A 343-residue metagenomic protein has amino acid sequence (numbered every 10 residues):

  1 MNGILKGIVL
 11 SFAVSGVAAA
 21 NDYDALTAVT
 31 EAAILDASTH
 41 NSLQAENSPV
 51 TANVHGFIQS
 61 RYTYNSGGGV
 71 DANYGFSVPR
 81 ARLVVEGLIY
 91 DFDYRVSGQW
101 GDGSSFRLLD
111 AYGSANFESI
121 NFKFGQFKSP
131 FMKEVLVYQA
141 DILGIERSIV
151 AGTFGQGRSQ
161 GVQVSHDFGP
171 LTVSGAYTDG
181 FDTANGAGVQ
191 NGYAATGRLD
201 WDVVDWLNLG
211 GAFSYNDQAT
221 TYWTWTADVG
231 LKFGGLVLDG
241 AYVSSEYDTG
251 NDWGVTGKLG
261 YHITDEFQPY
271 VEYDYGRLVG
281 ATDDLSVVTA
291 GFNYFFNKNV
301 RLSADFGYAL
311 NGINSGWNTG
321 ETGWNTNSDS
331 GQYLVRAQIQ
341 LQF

Functional and structural regions predicted by a protein language model:
N2-F57, Q338, F343: N-terminal periplasmic/intermembrane-space "pro-region" immediately following the signal or transit peptide
T39-D182, V189-N208, K258-Y261, Q268-Y270: Outer membrane beta-barrel
R61-G68, Q99-G103, S129-K133, I145 (+6 more regions): Sequence/structural signature of outer-membrane beta-barrel proteins
V70-G75, G101-L108, G152-Q156, G186-G192 (+5 more regions): Replace "Gram-negative outer membrane beta-barrel proteins" with "bacterial and organellar outer membrane beta-barrel
Q190, G197-A281, S286-V287: Detector for outer-membrane/organellar transmembrane beta-barrel domains, recognizing the amphipathic beta-strand
L259, V271, F292, A304 (+1 more regions): Hydrophobic, well-ordered secondary-structure elements that form the walls of internal hydrophobic environments
G291-G307, N311-I313: C-terminal closing repeat unit and adjoining cap/tail of repeat-based domains
Y294, Y308, N327-F343: Outer-membrane beta-barrel "beta-signal"
